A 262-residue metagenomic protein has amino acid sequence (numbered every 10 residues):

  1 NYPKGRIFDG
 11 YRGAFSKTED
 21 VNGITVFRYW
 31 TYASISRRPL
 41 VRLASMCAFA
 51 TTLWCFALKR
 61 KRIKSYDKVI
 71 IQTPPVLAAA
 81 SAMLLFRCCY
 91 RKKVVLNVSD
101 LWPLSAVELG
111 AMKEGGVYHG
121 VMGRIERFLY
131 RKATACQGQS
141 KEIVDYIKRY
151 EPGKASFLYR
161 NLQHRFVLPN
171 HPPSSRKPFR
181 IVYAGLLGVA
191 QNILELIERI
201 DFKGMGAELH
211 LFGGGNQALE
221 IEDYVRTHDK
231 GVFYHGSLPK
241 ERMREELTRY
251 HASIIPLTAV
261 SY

Functional and structural regions predicted by a protein language model:
N1-A44, K148: N-terminal strand-loop element at the rim of the active site of nucleotide-sugar-dependent glycosyltransferases
A33-V41, K64, C88-R127: Acceptor-binding helix/loop patch of EC 2.4 sugar-transfer enzymes, predominantly nucleotide-sugar-dependent
R42-L58, K68-S105: An aromatic- and histidine-rich active-site surface loop
K93, G115-N170, V232-H235: Donor nucleotide-sugar binding/catalytic pocket of nucleotide-sugar-dependent glycosyltransferases
T134, L247-Y262: Acidic donor-binding loop of glycosyltransferase active sites
Q163, P173-G204, L209-H210: Conserved donor-binding/catalytic core segment of Leloir-type glycosyltransferases
P178, A207-H210, L219-R249: Nucleotide-activated donor-binding/catalytic signature segment of Leloir-type glycosyltransferases, i.e., the conserved
